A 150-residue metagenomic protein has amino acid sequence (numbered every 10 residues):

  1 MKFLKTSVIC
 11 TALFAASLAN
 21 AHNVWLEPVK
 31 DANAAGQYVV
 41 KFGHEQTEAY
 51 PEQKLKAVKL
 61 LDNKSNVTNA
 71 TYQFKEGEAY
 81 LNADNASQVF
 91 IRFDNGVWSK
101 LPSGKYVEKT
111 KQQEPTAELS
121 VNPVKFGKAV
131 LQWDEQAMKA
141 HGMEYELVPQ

Functional and structural regions predicted by a protein language model:
M1, N20-N23: Absolute protein N-terminus
M1-V8: Bacterial N-terminal signal peptides that target proteins for export
T11-F14: Repetitive helical segments and hydrophobic/amphipathic motifs
A16-L18: N-terminal signal peptide c-region/cleavage motif recognized by signal peptidases
H22-Q150: N-terminal soluble domains immediately following signal/targeting peptides that reside in extracytoplasmic
